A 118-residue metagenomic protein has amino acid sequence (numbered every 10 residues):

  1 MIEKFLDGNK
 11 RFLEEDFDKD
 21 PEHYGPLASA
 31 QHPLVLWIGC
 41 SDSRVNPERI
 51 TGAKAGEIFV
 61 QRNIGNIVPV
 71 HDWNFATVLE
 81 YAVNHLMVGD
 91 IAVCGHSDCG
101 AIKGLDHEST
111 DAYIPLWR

Functional and structural regions predicted by a protein language model:
M1-D72: Short, conserved "active-site rim" segments that organize catalytic pockets and cofactor/ligand binding
K54-R118: Short HxH-centered metal-ligating active-site micro-motif
